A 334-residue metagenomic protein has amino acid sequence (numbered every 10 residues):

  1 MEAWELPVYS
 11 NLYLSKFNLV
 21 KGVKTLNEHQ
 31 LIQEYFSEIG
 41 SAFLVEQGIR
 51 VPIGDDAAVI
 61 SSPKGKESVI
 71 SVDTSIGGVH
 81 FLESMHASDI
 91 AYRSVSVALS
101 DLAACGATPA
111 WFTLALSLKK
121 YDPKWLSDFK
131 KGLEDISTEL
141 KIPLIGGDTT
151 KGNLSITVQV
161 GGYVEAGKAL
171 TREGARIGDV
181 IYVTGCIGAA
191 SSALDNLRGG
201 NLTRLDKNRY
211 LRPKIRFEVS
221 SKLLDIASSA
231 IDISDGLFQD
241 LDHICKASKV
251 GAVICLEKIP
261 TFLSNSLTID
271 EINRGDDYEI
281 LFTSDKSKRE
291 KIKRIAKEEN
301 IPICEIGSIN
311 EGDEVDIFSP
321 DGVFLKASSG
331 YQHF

Functional and structural regions predicted by a protein language model:
Y9-F334: Helix-biased detector of long, well-ordered alpha-helical tracts
